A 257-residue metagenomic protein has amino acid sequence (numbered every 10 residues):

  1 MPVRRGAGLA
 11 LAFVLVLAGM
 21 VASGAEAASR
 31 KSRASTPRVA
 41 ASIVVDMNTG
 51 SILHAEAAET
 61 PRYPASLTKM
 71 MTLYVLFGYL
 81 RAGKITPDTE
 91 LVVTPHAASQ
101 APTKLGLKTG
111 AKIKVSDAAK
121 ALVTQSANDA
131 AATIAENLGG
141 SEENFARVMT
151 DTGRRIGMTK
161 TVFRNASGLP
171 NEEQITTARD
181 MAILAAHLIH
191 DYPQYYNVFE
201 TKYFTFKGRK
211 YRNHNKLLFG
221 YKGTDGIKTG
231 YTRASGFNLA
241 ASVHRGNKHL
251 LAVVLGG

Functional and structural regions predicted by a protein language model:
P2-G8, A22-R33, V39-A41, N48-H54 (+3 more regions): Structured C-terminal helix/loop/strand segments within mature extracytoplasmic catalytic/sensor domains
A10-M20: Bacterial N-terminal signal peptides
A22, E136-N137, N144-M149, Q194 (+2 more regions): Contiguous hydrophobic segments
A25-R179, I189: Active-site-adjacent loops and short helices of periplasmic peptidoglycan-processing enzymes
M158-V162, P170-G257: Domain-terminus/edge residues, biased toward the C-terminal soluble/receptor-binding domains of extracytoplasmic
